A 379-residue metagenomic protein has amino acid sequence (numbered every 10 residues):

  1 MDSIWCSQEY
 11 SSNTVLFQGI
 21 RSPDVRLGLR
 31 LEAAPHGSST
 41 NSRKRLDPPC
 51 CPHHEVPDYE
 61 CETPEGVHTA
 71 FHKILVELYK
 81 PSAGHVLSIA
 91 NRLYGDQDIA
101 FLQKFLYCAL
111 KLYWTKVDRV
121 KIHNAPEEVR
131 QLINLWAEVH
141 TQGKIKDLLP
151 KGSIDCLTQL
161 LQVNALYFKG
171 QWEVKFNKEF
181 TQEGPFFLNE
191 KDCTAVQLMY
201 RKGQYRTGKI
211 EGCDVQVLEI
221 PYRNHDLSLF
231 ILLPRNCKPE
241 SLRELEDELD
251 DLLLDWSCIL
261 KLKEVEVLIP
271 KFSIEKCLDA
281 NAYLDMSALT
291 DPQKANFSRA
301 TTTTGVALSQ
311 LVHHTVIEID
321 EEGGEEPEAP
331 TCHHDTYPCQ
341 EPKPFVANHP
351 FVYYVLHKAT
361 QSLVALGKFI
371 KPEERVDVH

Functional and structural regions predicted by a protein language model:
M1-P48, G143, Q340: Flexible propeptides and autoinhibitory/regulatory segments associated with cysteine proteases
D24, G37, R45, H53-H54 (+2 more regions): Non-catalytic, conformational "gating/processing" segments within enzyme and secreted inhibitor domains
A33-H36, L229-I231, Y354, A365: Structural recognition of the beta-strand scaffold that forms the well-ordered cores of secreted hydrolase catalytic
V56-P57, H379: Double-stranded DNA-binding cores of transcription factors and transposases
D250: Catalytic and substrate-binding regions of extracellular carbohydrate-active enzymes, especially polysaccharide lyases
T315, E321-H379: C-terminal soluble interaction/assembly domains
